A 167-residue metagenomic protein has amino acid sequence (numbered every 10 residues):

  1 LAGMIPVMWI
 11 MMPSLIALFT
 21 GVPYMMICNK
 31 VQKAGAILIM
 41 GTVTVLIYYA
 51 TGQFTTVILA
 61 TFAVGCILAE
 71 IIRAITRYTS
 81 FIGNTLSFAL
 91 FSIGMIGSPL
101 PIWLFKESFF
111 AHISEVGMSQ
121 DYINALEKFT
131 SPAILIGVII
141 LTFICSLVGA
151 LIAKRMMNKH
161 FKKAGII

Functional and structural regions predicted by a protein language model:
L1, T42-T51, L90-P99: Aromatic-anchored segments of alpha-helical transmembrane domains
L1-L38, T42: Hydrophobic transmembrane alpha-helices
A2-W9, T44-I71: Interfacial aromatic-anchored transmembrane helix boundaries in multi-pass membrane proteins
S14-L15, I37-T42, L59-A63, N84-L86 (+2 more regions): Hydrophobic alpha-helical transmembrane segments
A34-L38, T55, T79-I82: Membrane-helix interface segments
F62-G97, A150: Short helix-perturbing small/polar motifs within transmembrane alpha-helices
S87-N158: Membrane-embedded alpha-helical hairpins and interfacial helices in multi-pass inner-membrane proteins
M157-I167: Short, charged juxtamembrane terminal tails flanking transmembrane helices
